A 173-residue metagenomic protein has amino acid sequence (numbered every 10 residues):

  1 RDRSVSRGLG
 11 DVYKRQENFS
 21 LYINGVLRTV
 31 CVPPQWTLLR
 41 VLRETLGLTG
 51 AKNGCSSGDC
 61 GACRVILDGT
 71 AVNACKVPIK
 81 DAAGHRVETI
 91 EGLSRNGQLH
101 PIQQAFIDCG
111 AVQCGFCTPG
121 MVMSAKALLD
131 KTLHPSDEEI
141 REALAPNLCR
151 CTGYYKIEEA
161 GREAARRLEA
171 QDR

Functional and structural regions predicted by a protein language model:
R1-Y13: Single conserved hydrophobic/aromatic residue that forms the stacking wall/gate of nucleotide- or nucleobase-binding
K14-R173: Signature of N-terminal electron-transfer/Fe-S-associated modules in redox systems
